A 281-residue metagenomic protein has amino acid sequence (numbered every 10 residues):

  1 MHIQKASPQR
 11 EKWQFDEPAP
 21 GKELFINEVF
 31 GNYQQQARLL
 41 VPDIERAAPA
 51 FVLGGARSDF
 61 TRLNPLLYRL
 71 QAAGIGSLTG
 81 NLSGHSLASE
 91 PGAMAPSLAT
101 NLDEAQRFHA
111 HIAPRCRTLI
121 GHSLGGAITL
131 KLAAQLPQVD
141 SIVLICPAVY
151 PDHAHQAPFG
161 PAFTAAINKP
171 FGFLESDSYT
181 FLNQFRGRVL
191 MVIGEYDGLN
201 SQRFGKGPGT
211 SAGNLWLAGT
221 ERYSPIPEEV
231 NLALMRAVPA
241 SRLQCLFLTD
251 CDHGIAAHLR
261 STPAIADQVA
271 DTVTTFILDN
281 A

Functional and structural regions predicted by a protein language model:
H2-I44: N-terminal cap/lid segment of alpha/beta-hydrolase-fold proteins
A47, L53-S58: Active-site glycine-rich loops that stabilize anionic/oxyanionic intermediates across multiple enzyme folds
A56-Y68, R203: The serine-hydrolase catalytic nucleophile loop
R62, M94-I112: Alpha/beta-hydrolase active-site loop
Q71-S89: Conserved alpha/beta-hydrolase
G121-G125, T129: Gly/Ala-rich beta-loop-alpha elbow adjacent to hydrolase catalytic centers
F185, M191-I193: Short beta-strand/loop motif that positions the catalytic acidic residue of the alpha/beta-hydrolase fold
C251-A264: Catalytic histidine-centered segment of alpha/beta-hydrolase-like enzymes
